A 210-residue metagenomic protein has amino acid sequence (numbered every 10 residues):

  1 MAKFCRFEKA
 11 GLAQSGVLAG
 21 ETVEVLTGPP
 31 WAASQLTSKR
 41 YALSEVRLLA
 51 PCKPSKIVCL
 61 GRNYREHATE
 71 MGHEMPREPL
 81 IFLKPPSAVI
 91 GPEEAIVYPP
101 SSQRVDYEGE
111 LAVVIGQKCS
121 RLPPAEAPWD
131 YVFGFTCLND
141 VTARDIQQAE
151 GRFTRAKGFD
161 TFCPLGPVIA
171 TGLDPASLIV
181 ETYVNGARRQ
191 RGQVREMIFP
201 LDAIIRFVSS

Functional and structural regions predicted by a protein language model:
M1-P79, L173: N-terminal non-catalytic cap/leader segment that marks the start of a structured domain
R47, P51, H67, M75 (+1 more regions): Catalytic-pocket segment enriched in acidic/His residues
P76-P92, Y107: Structural signature of FAD isoalloxazine-binding scaffolds in flavoprotein oxidoreductases
K84, G109-L111, I115-Q117, T136-V141 (+2 more regions): Short, structured patches in soluble enzyme cores that scaffold and shape functional sites
P92-A112: A structural-propensity feature for long, helix-poor, extended segments
A95-S101, K118-P123, Q148-R152, P164-A170: Glycine-rich, charged/polar anion/phosphate-binding loops that engage phosphate groups from diverse ligands
S120-F135: N-terminal accessory regions of nucleic-acid-interacting proteins
